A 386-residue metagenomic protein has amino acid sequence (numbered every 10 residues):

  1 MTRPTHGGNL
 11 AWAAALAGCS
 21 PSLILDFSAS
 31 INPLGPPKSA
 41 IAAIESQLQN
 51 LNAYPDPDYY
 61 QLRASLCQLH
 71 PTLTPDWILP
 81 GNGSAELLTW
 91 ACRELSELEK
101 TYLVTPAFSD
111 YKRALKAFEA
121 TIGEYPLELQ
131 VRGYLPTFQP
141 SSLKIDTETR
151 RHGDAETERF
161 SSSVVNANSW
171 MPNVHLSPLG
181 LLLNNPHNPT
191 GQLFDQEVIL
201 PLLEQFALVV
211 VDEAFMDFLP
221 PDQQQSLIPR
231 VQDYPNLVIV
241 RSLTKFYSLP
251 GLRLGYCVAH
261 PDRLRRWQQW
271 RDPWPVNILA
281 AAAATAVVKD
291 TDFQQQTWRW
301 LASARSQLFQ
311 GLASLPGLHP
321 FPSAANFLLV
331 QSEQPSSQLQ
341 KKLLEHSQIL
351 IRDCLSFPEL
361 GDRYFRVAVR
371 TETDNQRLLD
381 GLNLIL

Functional and structural regions predicted by a protein language model:
M1-A85, W90: N-terminal small-domain helix-loop-helix segment of the aminotransferase-like
P37, D58, N236-S314, H319-F321: PLP-dependent aminotransferase class I/II
K38, P335-K342, D374-R377: Short, conserved charged micro-motifs
E94-L115, T121: Conserved PLP-anchoring active-site segment centered on the Schiff-base-forming lysine
G123-K144, R159-P221: Active-site phosphate-binding strand-loop segment of PLP-dependent enzymes
A302, L312-S347: Conserved PLP-binding catalytic core of the aspartate aminotransferase-like
E345-H346, S356-L386: PLP-dependent enzyme catalytic core of the Aspartate aminotransferase-like
